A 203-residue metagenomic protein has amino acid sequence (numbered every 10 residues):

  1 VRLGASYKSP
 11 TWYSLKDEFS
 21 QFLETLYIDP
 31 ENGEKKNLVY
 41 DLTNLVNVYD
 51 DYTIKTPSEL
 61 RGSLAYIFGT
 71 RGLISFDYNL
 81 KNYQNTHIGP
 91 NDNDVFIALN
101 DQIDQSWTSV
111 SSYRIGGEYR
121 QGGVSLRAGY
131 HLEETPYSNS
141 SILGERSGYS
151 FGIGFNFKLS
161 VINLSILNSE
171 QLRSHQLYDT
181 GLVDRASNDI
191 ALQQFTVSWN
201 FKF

Functional and structural regions predicted by a protein language model:
V1-F203: Outer-membrane beta-barrel porins/channels
